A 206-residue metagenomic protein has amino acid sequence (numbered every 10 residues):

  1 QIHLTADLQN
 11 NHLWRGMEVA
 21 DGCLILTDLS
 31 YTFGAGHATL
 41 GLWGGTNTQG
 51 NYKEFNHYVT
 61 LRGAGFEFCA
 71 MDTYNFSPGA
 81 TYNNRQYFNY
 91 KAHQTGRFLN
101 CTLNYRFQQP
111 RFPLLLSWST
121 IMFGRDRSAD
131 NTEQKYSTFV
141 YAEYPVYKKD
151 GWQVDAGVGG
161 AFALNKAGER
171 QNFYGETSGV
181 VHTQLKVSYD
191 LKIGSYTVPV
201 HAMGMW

Functional and structural regions predicted by a protein language model:
Q1-H3: Cleavable N-terminal export/targeting peptides
A6, V59, V187: Conserved, mostly hydrophobic/aromatic
A6-H12, H37-T48, F68-F76, N83-R85 (+3 more regions): Transmembrane beta-strand segments that form the barrel wall of outer-membrane beta-barrel proteins
L13-I25: Surface-exposed strand-loop-strand hairpins of Gram-negative outer-membrane beta-barrel proteins
D28-Y31, A35-T60: Glycine/small-residue-rich interface belts in oligomeric ring/scaffold proteins and their assembly partners
A35, F107-V198, W206: Outer-membrane beta-barrel transmembrane domain signature
T48-Y141, R170-S178: Outer-membrane pore/translocation modules
